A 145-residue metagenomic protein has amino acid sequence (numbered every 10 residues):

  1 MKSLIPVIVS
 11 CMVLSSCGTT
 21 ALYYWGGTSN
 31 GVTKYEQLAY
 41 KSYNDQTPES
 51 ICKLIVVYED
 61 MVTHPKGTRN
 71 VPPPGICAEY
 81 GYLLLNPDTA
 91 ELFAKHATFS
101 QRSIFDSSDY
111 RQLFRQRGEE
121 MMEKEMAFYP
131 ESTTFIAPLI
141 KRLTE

Functional and structural regions predicted by a protein language model:
M1-K2, G18: N-terminal hydrophobic targeting signals that begin at the initiator methionine
K2-S10: Sec-dependent signal peptide recognition, specifically the positively charged N-region followed immediately by
V13-S16: C-terminal motif of bacterial Sec signal peptides marking the signal peptidase cleavage site
G18-C77, L85-F105, R111-L113, T144: N-terminal alpha-helical interaction modules that lie
R69, Y129-I140: Boundary/linker segments of alpha-helical solenoid repeat arrays
D109-P130: TPR/TPR-like (Sel1-like) alpha-helical repeat modules
